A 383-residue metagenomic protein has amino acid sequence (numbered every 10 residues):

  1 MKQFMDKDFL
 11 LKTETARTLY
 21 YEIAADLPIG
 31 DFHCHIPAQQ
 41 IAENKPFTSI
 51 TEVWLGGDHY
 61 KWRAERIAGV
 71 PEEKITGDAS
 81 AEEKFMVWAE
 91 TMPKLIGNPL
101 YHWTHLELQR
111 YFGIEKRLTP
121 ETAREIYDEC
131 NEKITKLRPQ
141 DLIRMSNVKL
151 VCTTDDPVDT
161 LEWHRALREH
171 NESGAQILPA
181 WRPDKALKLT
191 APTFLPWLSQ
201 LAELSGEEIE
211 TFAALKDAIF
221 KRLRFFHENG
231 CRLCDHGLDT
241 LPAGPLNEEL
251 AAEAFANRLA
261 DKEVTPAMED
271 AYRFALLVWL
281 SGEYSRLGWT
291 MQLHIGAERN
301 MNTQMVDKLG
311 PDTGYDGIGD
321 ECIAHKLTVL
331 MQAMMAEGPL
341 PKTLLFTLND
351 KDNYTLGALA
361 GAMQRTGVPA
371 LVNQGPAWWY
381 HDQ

Functional and structural regions predicted by a protein language model:
K2-L287, A336-G357, G361-Q383: Metal-cofactor-binding active-site regions of metalloenzymes
T290: Residue-level detector of anion-binding/catalytic polar loops
A297, N302: Hard-cation-handling environments
V306-I318: Active-site loop ensemble at the mouth of alpha/beta enzyme cores that anchors a bound cofactor
D320-L327: Divalent-cation-assisted or electrostatically stabilized phosphate/pyrophosphate-binding catalytic cores
L330: Short alpha-helix
